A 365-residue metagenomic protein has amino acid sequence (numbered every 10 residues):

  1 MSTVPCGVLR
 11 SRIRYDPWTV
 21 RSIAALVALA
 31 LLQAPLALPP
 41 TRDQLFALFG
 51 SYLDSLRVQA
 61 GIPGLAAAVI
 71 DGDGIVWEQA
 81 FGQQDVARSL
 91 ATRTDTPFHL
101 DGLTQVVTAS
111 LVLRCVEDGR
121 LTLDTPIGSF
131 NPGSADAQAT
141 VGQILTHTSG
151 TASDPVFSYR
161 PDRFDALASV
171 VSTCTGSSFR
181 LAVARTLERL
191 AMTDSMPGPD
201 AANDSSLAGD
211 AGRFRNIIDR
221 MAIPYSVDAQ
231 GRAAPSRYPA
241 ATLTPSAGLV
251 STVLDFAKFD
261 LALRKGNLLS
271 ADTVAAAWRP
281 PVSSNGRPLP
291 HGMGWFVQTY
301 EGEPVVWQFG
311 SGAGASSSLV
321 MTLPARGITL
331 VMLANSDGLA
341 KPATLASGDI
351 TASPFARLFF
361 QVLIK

Functional and structural regions predicted by a protein language model:
M1-T92, D101, R114-L121, T146 (+4 more regions): N-terminal leader/targeting segments and the immediately adjacent pre-domain N-terminus
L36-Q79, S177, A234-K365: Catalytic loop of the DD-peptidase/beta-lactamase superfamily, centered on the K-T-G motif and neighboring
L45, F49, L100-T104, T108 (+5 more regions): Hydrophobic (often cysteine-bearing) scaffold residues that line and stabilize catalytic clefts of nucleotide/cofactor
V58-A66, A87-Q143, A152-D162, T244-A247 (+1 more regions): Short active-site loop at a secondary-structure junction that contains or immediately precedes the catalytic residue(s)
F81, D85, P126, S134-G314: Short, surface-exposed loop or secondary-structure junction motifs that flank catalytic or metal-binding residues
T92-P97, F214-R220, S347-L358: Glycine-rich, flexible loop segments associated with nucleotide phosphate handling
